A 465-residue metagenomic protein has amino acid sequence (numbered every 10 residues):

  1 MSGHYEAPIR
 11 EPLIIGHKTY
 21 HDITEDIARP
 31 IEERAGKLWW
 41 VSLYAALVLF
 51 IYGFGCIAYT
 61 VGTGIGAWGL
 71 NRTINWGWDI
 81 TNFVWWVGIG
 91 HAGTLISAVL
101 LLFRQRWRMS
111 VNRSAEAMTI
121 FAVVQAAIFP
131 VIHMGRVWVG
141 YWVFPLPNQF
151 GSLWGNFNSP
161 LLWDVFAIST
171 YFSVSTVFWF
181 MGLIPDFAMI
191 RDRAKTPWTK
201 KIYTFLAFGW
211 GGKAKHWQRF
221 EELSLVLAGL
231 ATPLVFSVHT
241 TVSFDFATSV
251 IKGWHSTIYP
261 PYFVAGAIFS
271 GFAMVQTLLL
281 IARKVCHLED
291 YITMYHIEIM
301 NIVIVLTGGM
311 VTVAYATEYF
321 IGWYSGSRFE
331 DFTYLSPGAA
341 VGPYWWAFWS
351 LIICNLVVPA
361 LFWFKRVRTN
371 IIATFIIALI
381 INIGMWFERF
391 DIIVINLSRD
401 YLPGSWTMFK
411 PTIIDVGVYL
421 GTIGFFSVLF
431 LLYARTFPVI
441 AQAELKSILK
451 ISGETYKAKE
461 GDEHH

Functional and structural regions predicted by a protein language model:
M1-L38, Y141-F157, D186-E222, L335 (+2 more regions): Extramembrane terminal tails and long inter-domain/linker segments of multi-pass membrane proteins
S2-K18, A58-W68, T73-W76, F83-A214 (+2 more regions): Transmembrane-helix bundle segments that line or gate the permeation/cavity pathway in multi-pass membrane proteins
E25-A28, T94, A122, C354-L361: Hydrophobic, membrane-inserted alpha-helices
R29-I57, G151-S350, F364, S447 (+1 more regions): Long, contiguous internal "core" modules enriched in hydrophobic/ aromatic residues
C56-A67, M134-L146, V238-T248, T317-F329 (+1 more regions): Membrane-helix interface motif
G77, V111, K252-F263, S405 (+1 more regions): Non-cytosolic membrane-interface motifs at loop->transmembrane helix junctions
W345-I371: Extended C-terminal subregions enriched in glycine
A373-I383: Central hydrophobic cores of alpha-helical transmembrane segments in multi-pass integral membrane proteins
